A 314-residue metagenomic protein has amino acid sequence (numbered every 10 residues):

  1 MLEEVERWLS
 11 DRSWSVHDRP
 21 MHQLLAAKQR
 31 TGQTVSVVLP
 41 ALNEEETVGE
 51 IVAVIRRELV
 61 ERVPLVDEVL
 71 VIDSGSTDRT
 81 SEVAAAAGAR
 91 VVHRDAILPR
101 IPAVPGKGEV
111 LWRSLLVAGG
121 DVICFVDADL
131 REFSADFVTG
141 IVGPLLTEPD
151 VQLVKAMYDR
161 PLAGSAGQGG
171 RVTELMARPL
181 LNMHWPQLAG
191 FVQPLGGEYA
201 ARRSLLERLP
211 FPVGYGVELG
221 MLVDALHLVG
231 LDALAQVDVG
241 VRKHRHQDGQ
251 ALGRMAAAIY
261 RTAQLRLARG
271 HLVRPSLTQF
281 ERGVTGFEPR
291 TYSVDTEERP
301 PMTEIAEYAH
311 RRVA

Functional and structural regions predicted by a protein language model:
M1-R57: N-proximal low-complexity "stem/linker" segments adjacent to membrane-targeting elements
M1-S10, Q247-A314: Terminal low-complexity segments of carbohydrate-biosynthetic enzymes
D67, S81-E109, V117: Conserved donor nucleotide-binding strand/loop of the catalytic core
D73-S81: A conserved acidic beta->alpha catalytic loop
A96-K107, L111-R113, F133-L205: Acceptor/aglycone-binding surface of glycosyltransferases and processive sugar-polymer synthases
I123: Short aromatic/hydrophobic "clamp" motif used to bind/position activated sugar donors
D127-F133: The conserved acidic donor/metal-binding loop of glycosyltransferases
Q168-T262, R266: Conserved catalytic loops of nucleotide-sugar-dependent glycosyltransferases that act on lipid-linked
